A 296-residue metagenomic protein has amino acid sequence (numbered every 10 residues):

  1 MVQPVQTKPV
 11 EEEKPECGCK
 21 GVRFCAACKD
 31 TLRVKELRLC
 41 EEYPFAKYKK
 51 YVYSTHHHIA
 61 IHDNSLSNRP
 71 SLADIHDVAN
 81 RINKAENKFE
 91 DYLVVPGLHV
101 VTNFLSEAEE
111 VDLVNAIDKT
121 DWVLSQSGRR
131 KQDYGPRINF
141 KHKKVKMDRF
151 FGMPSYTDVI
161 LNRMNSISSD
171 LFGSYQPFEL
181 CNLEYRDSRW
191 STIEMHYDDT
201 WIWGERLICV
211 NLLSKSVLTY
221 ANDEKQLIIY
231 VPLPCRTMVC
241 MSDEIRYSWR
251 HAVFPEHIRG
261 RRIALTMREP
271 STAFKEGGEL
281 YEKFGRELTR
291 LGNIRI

Functional and structural regions predicted by a protein language model:
M1-I296: Non-heme Fe(II) oxygenase metal-center motifs and adjacent flexible, charged/small-residue loops
